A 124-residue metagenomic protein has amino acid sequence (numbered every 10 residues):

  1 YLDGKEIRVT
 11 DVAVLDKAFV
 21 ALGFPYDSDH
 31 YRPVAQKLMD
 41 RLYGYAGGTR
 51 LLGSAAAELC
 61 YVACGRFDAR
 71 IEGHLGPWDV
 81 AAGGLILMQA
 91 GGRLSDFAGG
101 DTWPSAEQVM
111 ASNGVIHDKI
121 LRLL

Functional and structural regions predicted by a protein language model:
I7-L124: An extended, acidic
